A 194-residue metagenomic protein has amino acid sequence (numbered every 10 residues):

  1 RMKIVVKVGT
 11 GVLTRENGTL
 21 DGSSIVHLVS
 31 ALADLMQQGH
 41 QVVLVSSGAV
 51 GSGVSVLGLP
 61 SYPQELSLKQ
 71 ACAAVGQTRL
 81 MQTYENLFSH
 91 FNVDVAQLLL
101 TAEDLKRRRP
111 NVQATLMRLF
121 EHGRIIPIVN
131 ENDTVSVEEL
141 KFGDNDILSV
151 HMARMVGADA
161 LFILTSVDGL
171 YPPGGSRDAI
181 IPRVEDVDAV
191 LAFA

Functional and structural regions predicted by a protein language model:
R1-A194: Nucleotide/pyrophosphate-binding catalytic subdomain
